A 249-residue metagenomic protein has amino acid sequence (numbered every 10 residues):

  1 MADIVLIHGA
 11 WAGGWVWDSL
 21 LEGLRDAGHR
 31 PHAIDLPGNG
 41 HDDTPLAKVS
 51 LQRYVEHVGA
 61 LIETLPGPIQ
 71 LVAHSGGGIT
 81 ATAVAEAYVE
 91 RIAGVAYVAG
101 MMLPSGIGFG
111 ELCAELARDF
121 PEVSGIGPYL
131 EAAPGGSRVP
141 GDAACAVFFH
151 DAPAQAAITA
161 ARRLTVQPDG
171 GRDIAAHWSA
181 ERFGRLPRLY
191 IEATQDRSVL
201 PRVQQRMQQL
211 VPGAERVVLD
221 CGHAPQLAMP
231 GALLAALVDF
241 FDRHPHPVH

Functional and structural regions predicted by a protein language model:
A2-D43, P66-G67: Conserved HGGG/HGGXW glycine-rich cap/lid loop of the alpha/beta-hydrolase fold
S19, A83-A87: Active-site signature of alpha/beta-hydrolase-fold catalytic machinery across serine- and Asp/Cys-nucleophile hydrolases
R30, L36-Q70, E86-A87, G110-E115: Active-site loop/oxyanion-hole signature of alpha/beta-hydrolase fold enzymes
V72-G77, A81: Gly/Ala-rich beta-loop-alpha elbow adjacent to hydrolase catalytic centers
E86, E90-I92, A96-A133, G170-R172: Flexible "cap/lid" loop of the alpha/beta hydrolase fold
A133-R182: Conserved alpha/beta-hydrolase catalytic His-Asp/Glu region
R162-Q226, P230-G231: Conserved serine/cysteine hydrolase catalytic core
L227-F241: Post-His helix in hydrolase/transferase enzymes
